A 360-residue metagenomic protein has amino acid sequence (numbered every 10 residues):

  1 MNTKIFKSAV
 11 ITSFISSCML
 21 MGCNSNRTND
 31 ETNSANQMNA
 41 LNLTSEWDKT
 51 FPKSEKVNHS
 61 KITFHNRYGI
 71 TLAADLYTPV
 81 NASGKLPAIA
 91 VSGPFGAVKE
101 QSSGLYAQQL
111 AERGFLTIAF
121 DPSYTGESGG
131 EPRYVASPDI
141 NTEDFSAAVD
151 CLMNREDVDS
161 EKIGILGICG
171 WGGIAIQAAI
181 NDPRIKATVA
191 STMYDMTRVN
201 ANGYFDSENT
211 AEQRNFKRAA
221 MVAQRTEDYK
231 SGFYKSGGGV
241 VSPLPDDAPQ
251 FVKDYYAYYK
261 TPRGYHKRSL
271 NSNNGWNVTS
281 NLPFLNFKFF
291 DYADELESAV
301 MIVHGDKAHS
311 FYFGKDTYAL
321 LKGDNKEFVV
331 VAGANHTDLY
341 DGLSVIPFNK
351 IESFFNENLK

Functional and structural regions predicted by a protein language model:
N39-G84: N-terminal cap/lid segment of alpha/beta-hydrolase-fold proteins
K85-P94: Short beta-strand element of the alpha/beta-hydrolase
G96-Q108, P122: The serine-hydrolase catalytic nucleophile loop
Q109-G129: Conserved alpha/beta-hydrolase
V135-E156: Alpha/beta-hydrolase active-site loop
Q177-K260: Alpha/beta-hydrolase-fold enzymes
L296, I302-H304: Short beta-strand/loop motif that positions the catalytic acidic residue of the alpha/beta-hydrolase fold
A334-V345: Catalytic histidine-centered segment of alpha/beta-hydrolase-like enzymes
